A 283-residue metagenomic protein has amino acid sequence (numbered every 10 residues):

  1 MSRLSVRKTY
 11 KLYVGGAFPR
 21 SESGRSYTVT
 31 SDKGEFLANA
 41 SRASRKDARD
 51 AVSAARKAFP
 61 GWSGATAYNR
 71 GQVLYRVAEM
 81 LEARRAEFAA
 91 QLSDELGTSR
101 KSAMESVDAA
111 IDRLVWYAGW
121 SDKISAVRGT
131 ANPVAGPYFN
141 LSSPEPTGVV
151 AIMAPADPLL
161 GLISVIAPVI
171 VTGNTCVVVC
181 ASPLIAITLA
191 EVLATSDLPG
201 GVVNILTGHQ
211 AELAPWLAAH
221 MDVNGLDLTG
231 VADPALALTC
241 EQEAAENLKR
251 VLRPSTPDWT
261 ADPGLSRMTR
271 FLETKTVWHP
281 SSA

Functional and structural regions predicted by a protein language model:
M1-A40, Q72, R76, D108-D112 (+2 more regions): Terminal low-complexity tails and localization/encapsulation signals of metabolic enzymes
K33-K123: Glycine-rich loop-to-alpha-helix module at the N-terminal edge of alpha/beta enzyme cores
S102, Y138, E212-L213: Short acidic active-site motifs
G119, V127-S196: Conserved small-residue-rich beta-alpha loop and adjacent elements that most often cradle the phosphate/pyrophosphate
M153, T172, V179-C180, L206-G208 (+2 more regions): Generic beta-strand/beta-sheet core signal
A167-I170, W216, E243: Hydrophobic/aromatic ligand-binding patch that stacks against planar heteroaromatic rings of cofactors or nucleotides
V202-V203: Nucleotide-activated donor-binding/catalytic signature segment of Leloir-type glycosyltransferases, i.e., the conserved
T207-T229: A charged, well-structured terminal subsegment
